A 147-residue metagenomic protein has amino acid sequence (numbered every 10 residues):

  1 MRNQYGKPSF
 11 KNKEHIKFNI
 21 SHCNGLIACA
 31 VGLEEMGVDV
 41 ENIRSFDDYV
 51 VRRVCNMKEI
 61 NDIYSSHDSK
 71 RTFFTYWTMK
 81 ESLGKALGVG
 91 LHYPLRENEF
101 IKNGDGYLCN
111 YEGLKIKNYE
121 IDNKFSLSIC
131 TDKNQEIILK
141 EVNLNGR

Functional and structural regions predicted by a protein language model:
M1-R147: Core catalytic alpha/beta fold that binds nucleotide/phospho-ligands
